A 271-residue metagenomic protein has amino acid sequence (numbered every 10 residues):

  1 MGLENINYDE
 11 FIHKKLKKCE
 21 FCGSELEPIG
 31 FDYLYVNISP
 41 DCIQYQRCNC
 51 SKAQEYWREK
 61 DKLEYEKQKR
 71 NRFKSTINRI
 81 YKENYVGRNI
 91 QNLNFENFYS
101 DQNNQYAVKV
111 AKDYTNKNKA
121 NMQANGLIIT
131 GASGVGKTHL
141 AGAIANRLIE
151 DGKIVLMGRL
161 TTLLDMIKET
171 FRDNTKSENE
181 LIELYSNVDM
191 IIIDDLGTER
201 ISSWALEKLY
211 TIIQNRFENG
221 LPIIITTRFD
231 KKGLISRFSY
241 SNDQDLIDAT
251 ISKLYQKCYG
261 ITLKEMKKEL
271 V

Functional and structural regions predicted by a protein language model:
M1-D101, Q105, V271: A short, basic N-terminal segment
Q105-K112, I149-N187, R200, E207: Short glycine-rich substrate-engagement loop in P-loop NTPases that contacts/grips substrate
N121-A141: Walker A/P-loop nucleotide-binding motif
H139-G152: P-loop NTPase Walker A phosphate-binding motif
K153-I154, N187-M190, N219-I225: Loop/turn-to-beta-strand initiation segments
T170, T198-V271: Replace "adjacent to P-loop NTPase cores in ATP/GTP-dependent enzymes" with "adjacent to NTP-binding cores
